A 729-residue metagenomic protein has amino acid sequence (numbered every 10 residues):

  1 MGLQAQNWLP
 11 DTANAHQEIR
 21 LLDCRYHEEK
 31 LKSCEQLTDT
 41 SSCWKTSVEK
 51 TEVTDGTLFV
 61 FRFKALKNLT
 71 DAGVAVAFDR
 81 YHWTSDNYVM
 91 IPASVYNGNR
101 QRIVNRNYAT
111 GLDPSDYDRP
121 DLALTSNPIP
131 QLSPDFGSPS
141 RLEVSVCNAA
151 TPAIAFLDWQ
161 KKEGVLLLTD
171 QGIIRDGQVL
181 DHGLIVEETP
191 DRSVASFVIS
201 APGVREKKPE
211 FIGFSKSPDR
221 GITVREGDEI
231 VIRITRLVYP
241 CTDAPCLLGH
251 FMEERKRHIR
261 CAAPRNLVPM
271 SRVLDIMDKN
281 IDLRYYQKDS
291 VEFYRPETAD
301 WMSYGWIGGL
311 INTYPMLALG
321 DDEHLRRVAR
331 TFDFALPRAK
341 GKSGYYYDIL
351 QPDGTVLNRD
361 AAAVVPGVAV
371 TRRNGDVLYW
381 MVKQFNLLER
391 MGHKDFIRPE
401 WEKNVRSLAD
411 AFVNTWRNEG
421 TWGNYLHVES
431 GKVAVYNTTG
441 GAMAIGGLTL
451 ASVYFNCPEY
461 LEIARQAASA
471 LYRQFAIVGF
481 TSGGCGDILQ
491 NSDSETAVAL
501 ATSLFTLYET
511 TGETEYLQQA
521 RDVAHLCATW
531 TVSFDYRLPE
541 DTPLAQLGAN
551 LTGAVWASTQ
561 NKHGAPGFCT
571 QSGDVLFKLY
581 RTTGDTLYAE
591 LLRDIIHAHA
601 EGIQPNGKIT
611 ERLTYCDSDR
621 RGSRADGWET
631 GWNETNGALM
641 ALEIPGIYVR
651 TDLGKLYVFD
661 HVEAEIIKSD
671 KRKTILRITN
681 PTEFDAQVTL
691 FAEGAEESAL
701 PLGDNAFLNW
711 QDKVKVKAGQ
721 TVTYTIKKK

Functional and structural regions predicted by a protein language model:
M1-Q6: Bacterial Sec-dependent N-terminal signal peptides
W8-A411, F691-K728: Carbohydrate-recognition beta-sandwich/jelly-roll modules in extracellular/periplasmic carbohydrate-active proteins
R225, C241-A686, F691-S698, G703-Q711: Glycan-recognition and catalytic cores of secretory/periplasmic carbohydrate-active enzymes
